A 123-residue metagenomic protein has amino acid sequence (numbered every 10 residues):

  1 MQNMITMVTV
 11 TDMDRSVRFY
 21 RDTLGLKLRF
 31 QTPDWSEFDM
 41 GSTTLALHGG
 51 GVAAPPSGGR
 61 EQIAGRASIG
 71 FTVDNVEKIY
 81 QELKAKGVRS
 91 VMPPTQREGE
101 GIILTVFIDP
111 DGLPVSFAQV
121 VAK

Functional and structural regions predicted by a protein language model:
M1-M4, K27-F71, Y80-I108, Q119-K123: Vicinal oxygen chelate
S16-R21, L83, G112: Conserved active-site tyrosine of GNAT-family acetyltransferases
